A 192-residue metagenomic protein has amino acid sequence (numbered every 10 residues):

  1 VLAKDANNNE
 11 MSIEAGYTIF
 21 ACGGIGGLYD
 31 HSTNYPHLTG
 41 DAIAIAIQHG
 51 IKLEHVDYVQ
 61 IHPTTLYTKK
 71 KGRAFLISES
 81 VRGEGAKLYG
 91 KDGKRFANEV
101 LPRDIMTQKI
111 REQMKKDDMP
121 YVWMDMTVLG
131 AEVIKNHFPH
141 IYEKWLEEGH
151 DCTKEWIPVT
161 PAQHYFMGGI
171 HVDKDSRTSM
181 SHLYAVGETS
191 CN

Functional and structural regions predicted by a protein language model:
V1, H137-S190: A glycine-rich dinucleotide-binding beta-alpha-beta segment and adjacent secondary-structure elements that constitute
K4, Y89-G90, V172-D173: Hydrophobic alpha-helical segments, especially N-terminal targeting/anchoring helices
N7-Y17, T178-H182: Core beta-strand elements of the Rossmann-like FAD/NAD(P) dinucleotide-binding domain in flavoenzyme oxidoreductases
A15-Y17, A21-G26, H150, T189-S190: Glycine-/small-residue-rich beta->alpha transition segments that form the dinucleotide
G27, I61-T64, Q163, M167 (+1 more regions): Glycine-rich phosphate/pyrophosphate-binding beta-alpha loops
L28-H49, M180, N192: A conserved FAD-binding loop/helix module that cradles the flavin
I45, I51-I157: An anion/pyrophosphate-binding glycine-rich loop and adjacent beta-alpha core in soluble alpha-beta enzymes
